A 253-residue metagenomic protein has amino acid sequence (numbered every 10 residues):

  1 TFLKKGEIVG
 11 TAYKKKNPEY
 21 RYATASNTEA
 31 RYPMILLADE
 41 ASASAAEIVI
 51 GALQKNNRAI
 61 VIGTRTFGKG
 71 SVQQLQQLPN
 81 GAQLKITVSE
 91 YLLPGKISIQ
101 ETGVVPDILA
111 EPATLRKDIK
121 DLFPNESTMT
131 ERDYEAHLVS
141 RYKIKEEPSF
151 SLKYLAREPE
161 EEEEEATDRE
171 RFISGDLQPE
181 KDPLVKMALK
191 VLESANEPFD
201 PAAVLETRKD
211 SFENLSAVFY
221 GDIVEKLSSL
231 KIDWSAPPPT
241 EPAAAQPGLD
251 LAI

Functional and structural regions predicted by a protein language model:
T1-I253: C-terminal "post-core" interaction segments
